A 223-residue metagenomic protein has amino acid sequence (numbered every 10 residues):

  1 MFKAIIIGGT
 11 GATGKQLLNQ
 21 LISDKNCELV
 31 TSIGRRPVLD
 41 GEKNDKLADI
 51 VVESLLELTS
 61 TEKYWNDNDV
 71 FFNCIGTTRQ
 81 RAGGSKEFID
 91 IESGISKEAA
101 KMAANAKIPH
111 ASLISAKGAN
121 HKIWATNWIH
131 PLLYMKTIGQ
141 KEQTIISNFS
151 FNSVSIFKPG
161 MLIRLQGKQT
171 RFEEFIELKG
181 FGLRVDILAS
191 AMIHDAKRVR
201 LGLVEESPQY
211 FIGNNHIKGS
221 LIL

Functional and structural regions predicted by a protein language model:
F2-N26: N-terminal Rossmann NAD(P)H-binding glycine-rich loop of SDR-like oxidoreductase domains
A4-I5, L29-S32, D45-E98, M102-N105 (+1 more regions): NAD(P)H-binding glycine-rich loop region in Rossmannoid oxidoreductase-like domains and their noncatalytic homologs
I7, I89-S93, N127-Q140, F181-D186: Short-chain dehydrogenase/reductase
S32-L39, M161: Short, polar loop motifs at secondary-structure junctions
R36, G83-S85, K97-M135, N148 (+1 more regions): Conserved Rossmann-fold NAD(P)-dependent oxidoreductase catalytic core, especially the SDR/UDP-sugar
K141-Q166: Conserved beta-loop-beta element that borders a ligand/cofactor-binding pocket
E177-E205: C-terminal helical subdomain
